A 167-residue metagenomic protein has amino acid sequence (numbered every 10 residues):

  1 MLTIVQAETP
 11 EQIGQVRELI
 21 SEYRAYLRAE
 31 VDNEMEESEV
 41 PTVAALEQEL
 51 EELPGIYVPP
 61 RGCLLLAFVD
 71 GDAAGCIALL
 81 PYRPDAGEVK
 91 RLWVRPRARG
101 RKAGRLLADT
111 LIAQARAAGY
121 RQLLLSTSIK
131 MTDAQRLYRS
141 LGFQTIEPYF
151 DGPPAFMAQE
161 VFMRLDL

Functional and structural regions predicted by a protein language model:
L2, Q6-K90, R95-P96, A108-T110 (+3 more regions): Acetyl-CoA-dependent GNAT
L2, R121-L124, S128-L167: C-terminal "cap" of GNAT-fold acetyltransferases
P10-G14, R101, T132: Loop/helix-junction capping segments adjacent to catalytic residues or to phosphate/diphosphate-binding pockets
R61, G104-R105, S128: Short alpha-helix boundary/capping motifs
G71, K102, G119: Conserved G/P- and acidic residue-centered "switch" motifs that form tight phosphate/ATP-binding loops in soluble
R95-R101, I129-K130: Active-site acidic-Proline motif in GNAT/NAT acetyltransferases
R99, R116, R139: Short polybasic/polar patches that bind polyanions
R101, R105, D109: Residues forming the Rossmann-fold NAD(P)(H) cofactor-binding site
